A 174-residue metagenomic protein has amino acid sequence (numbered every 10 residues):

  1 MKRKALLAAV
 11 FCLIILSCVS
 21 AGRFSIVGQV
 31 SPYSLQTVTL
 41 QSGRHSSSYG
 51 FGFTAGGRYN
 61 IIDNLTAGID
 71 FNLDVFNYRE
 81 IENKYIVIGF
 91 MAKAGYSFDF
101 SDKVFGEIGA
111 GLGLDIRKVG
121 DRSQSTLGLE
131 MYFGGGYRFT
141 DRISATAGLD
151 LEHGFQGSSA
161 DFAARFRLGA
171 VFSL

Functional and structural regions predicted by a protein language model:
M1-S25: Cleavable N-terminal export/targeting peptides
C18-A67, D74-R79, A163-L174: Short glycine/proline- and aromatic-enriched beta-strand/turn motifs that initiate or cap beta-hairpins
A21-F24, N60-N64, D99-K103, R138-S144: Outer-membrane beta-barrel channels and translocator barrels
A21-T37, I69, V87-A92, F105-I116 (+2 more regions): Gram-negative and organellar
P32, F53-Y59, F71-L73, F90-Y96 (+4 more regions): Residues on the lipid-exposed face of transmembrane beta-strands in outer-membrane beta-barrel proteins
Y33-Q41, N72-I81, D99-S101, G113-G120 (+1 more regions): Sequence/structural signature of outer-membrane beta-barrel proteins
G43-Y49, I81-V87, D121-L127, S158-A163: Replace "Gram-negative outer membrane beta-barrel proteins" with "bacterial and organellar outer membrane beta-barrel
E80-V104: Helix-adjacent hinge/juxtasegments
